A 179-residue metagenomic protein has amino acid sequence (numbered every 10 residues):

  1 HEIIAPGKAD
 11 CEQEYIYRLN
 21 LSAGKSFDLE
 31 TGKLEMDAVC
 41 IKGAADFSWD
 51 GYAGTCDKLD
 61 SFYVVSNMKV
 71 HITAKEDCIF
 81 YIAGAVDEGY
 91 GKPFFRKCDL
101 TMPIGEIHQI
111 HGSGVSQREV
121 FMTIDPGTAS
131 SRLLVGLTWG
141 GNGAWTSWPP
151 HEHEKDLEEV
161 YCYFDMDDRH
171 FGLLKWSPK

Functional and structural regions predicted by a protein language model:
H1-D28, E35, S113-V160, F171: A short glycine-rich, His/Asp/Glu-containing loop-to-beta-strand
S26-F27, D60-I72, T146-S147: Histidine-centered metal-chelating micro-motifs
G32-D50, N142, E154-K179: Glycine- and acidic-residue-biased ligand/ion/polar-headgroup-sensing regions
W49-K69, S177-K179: Short acidic-glycine-tyrosine-enriched beta hairpin
I72-A74, I82, Y163-D165: Asparagine-centered strand-capping/turn motif at beta-strand->loop junctions
I79-G141: Surface-exposed beta-loop interaction hotspot
